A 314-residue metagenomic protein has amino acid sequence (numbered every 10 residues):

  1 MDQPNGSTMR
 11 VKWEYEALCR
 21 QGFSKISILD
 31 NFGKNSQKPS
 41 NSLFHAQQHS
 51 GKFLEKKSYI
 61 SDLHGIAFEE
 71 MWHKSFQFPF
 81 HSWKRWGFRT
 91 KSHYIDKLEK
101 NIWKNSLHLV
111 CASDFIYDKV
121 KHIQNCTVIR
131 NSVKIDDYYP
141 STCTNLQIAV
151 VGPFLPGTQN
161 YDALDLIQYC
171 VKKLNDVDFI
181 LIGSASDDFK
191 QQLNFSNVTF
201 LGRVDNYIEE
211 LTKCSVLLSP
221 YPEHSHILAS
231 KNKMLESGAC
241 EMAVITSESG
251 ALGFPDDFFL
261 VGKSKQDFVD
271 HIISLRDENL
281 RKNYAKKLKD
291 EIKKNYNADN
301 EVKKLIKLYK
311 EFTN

Functional and structural regions predicted by a protein language model:
M1-G33, I167-K173, S249: N-terminal subdomain of nucleotide-sugar transferases
Q3, R10, V133-D137, L146-Q191 (+1 more regions): Conserved catalytic-core segment of nucleotide-activated headgroup transferases in glycan assembly
G6-M9, W13, D277-T313: A charged, aromatic-enriched C-terminal amphipathic alpha-helix characteristic of glycosyltransferases across folds
K34-K52, S58-D62: Short N-terminal targeting/anchoring amphipathic segment
A67-E69, S75-L109: Membrane-proximal helix-turn-helix segments that form the acceptor-binding/catalytic region of lipid-linked
F115, S132: Carbohydrate-associated surface elements
T158-Y161, E209, L218-E236, I245-D256: Nucleotide-sugar-dependent
F258-Q266, I272-N279: Conserved acidic donor-binding segment of nucleotide-sugar-dependent glycosyltransferases
